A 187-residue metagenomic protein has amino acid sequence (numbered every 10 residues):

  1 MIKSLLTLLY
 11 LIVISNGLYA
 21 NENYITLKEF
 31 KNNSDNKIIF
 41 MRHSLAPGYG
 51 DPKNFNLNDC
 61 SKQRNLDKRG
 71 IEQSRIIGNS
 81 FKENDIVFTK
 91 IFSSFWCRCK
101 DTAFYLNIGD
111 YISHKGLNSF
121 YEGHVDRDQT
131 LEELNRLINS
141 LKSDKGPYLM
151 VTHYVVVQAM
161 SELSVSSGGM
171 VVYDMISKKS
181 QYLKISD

Functional and structural regions predicted by a protein language model:
S4-I14: Sec-dependent N-terminal signal peptides
N16-A20: Sec/Tat signal peptide C-region and signal peptidase I cleavage site
N21-K115, F120-G123, Q158, L163-D187: Active-site-proximal alpha-helix that buttresses catalytic centers in soluble enzyme cores
N36-I39, G146-T152: Generic beta-sheet signal
N84-I86, L141-G146: Glycine-rich phosphate-binding loop signature in dinucleotide/nucleotide-binding domains
V125-E132: Short, surface-exposed amphipathic charged segments that create phosphate/polyanion-binding patches used for binding
E132-K142: A short, acidic, amphipathic alpha-helical segment used as a generic capping/interface helix at domain edges
